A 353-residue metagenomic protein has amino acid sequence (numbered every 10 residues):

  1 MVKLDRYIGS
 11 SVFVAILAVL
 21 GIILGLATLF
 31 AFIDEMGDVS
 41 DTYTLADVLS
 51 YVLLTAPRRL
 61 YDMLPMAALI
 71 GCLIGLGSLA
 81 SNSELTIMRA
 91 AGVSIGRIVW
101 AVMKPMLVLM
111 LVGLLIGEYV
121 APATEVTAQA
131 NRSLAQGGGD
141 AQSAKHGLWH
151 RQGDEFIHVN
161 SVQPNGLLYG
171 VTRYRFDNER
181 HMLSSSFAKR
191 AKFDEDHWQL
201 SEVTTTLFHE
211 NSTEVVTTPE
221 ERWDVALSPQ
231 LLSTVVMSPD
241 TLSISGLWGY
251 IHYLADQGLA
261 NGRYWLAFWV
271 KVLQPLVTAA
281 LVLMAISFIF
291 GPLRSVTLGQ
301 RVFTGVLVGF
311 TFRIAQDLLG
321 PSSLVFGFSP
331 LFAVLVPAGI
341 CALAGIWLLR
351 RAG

Functional and structural regions predicted by a protein language model:
M1-R151, N211, V215, P229-G353: Transmembrane alpha-helices
G137-F208: USP/UBP deubiquitinase core
T205-R222: Membrane-interface helix/helix-cap signal primarily in integral membrane proteins
D224-A226: A membrane-cytosol interface segment of integral membrane proteins
